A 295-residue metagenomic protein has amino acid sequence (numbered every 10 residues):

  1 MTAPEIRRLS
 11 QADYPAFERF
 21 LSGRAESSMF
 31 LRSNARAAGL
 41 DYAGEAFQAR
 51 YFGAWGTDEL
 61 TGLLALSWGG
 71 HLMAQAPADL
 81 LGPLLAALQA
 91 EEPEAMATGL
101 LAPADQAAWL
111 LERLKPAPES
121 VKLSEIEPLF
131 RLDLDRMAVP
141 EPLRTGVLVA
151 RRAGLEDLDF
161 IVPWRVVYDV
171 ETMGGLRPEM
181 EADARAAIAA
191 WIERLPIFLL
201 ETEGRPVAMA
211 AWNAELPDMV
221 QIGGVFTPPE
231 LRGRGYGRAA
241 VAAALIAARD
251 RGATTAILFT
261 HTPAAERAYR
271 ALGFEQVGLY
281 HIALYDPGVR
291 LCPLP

Functional and structural regions predicted by a protein language model:
T2, L9, R19, A25 (+3 more regions): Conserved donor-binding loop and adjoining core beta-sheet/short helix segment in diverse acyl/aminoacyl transferases
A3-F17, P103, V149-I161: A short beta-loop-alpha structural element at the N-terminal edge of CoA-dependent acyl/N-acetyltransferase catalytic
R36, L66-W68, R177-V225: A conserved beta-strand-loop-helix scaffold within acyl/acetyltransferase catalytic domains
L60, S67-G146, A283: Acyl-donor-binding surface of acyltransferase catalytic domains
D79-L88, G223-P229, G233-D250, R267 (+1 more regions): Conserved acetyl-CoA-binding loop-helix of GNAT-fold acetyltransferases
E94-A104, A248-H261: Conserved GNAT acetyl-CoA-binding A-motif
D105-K122, R238, T262-L279: Conserved active-site alpha-helix within GNAT-family acetyltransferase domains
K122-L134, I257, E275-P293: Conserved catalytic-core motifs of GNAT/GCN5-like acyltransferases
